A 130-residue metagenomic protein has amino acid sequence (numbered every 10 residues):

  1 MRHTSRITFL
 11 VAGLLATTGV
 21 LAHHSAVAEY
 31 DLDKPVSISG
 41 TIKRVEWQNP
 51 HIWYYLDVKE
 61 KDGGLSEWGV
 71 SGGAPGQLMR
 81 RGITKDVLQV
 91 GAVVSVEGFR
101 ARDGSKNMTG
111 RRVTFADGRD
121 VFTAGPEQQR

Functional and structural regions predicted by a protein language model:
M1-F9: Bacterial N-terminal signal peptides that target proteins for export
A22-V36: Short boundary/loop segments of OB/S1/cold-shock single-stranded nucleic-acid-binding domains
K34-P50: Structural detector for short beta-strands of small beta-barrel domains
Q48-V58: Short aromatic-glycine-enriched beta-strand elements
G72-R80: Short, structured beta-strand/loop micro-motifs enriched in basic residues and often containing a Trp
R80-V96: Short nucleic-acid-contacting surface segments enriched for D/E, G, S/T with interspersed K/R
A101-G125: OB-fold/S1-family single-stranded nucleic acid-binding modules
